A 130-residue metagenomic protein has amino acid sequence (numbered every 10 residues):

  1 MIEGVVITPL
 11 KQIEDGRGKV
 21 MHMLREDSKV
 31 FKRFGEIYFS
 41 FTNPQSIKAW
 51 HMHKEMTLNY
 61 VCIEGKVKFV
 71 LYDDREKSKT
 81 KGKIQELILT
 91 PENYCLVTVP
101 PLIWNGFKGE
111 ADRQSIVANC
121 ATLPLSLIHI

Functional and structural regions predicted by a protein language model:
M1-N93, E110-I128: Non-catalytic, conserved peripheral segments adjacent to functional cores
V97, N105-E110: Short beta-strand His + acidic residue motifs that chelate non-heme Fe in jelly-roll/DSBH and cupin folds
